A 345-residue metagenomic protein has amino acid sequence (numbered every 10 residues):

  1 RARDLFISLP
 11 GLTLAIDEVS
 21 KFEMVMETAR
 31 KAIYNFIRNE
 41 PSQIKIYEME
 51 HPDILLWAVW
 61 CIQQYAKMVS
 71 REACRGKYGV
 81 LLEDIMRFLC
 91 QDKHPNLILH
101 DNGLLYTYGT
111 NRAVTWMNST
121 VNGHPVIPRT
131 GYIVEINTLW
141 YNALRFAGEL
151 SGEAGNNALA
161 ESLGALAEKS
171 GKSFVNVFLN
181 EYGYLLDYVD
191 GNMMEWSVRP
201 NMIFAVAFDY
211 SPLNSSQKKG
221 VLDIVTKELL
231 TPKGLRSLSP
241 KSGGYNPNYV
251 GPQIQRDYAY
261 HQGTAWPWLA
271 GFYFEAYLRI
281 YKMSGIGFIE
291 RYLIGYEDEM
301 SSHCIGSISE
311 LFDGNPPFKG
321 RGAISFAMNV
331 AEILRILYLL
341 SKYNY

Functional and structural regions predicted by a protein language model:
R1-F6, Q43-L55, N122-T138, D187-L213 (+2 more regions): Solvent-exposed loop and edge beta-strand segments that line ligand/cofactor-binding and catalytic clefts
R1-L5, L9-V114, N118, I133-N137 (+4 more regions): Aromatic-rich carbohydrate-recognition surfaces in CAZymes
E18, C74, Y78, R129 (+7 more regions): Residue-level preference for long, well-ordered alpha-helices that form the structural scaffold of enzyme catalytic
C90, L97-H100, Y141-Y249, R291 (+1 more regions): Catalytic cores of carbohydrate-active enzymes
D101-L105, G109-R112, P240-A259: A mid-to-C-terminal "edge-of-domain" accessory segment
G306-S309, S341-Y345: C-terminal non-catalytic interaction modules
